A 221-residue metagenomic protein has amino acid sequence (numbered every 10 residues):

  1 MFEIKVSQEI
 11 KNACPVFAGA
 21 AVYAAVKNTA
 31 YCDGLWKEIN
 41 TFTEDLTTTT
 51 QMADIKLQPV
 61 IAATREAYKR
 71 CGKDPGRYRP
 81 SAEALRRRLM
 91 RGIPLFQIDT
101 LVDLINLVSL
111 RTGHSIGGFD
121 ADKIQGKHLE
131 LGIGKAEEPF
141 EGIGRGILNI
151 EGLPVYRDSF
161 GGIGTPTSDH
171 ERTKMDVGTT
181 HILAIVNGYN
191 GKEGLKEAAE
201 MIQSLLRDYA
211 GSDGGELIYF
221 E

Functional and structural regions predicted by a protein language model:
M1-E221: Charge-biased, low-complexity intrinsically disordered regions
